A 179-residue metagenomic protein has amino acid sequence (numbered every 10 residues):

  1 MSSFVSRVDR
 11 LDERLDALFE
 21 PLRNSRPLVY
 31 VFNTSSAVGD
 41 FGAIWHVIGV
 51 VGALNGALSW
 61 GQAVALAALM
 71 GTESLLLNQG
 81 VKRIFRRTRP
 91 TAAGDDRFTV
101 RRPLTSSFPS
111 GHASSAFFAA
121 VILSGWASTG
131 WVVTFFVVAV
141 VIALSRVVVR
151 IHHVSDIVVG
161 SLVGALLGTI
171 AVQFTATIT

Functional and structural regions predicted by a protein language model:
M1-R10, V51-A53, V64, T129 (+2 more regions): Multi-pass membrane proteins that catalyze or facilitate reactions on polyprenyl-/lipid-phosphate substrates and their
M1-W45, N78-T105: N-terminal transmembrane-helix/juxtamembrane module of multi-pass inner/ER membrane proteins
R26-L28, L58-A63, T91, A127-V133 (+1 more regions): Membrane-helix interface segments
G39-L54, V137: Hydrophobic alpha-helical transmembrane segments
I48-L76: Interfacial segments of alpha-helical transmembrane regions
V51, T72, L76-V81, L123 (+1 more regions): Alpha-helical membrane-inserting segments
A68-K82, V132-S145: Small-polar-interrupted transmembrane alpha-helices in polytopic inner-membrane proteins
D95-T179: Membrane-embedded catalytic cores of phosphoryl/pyrophosphoryl-handling enzymes
